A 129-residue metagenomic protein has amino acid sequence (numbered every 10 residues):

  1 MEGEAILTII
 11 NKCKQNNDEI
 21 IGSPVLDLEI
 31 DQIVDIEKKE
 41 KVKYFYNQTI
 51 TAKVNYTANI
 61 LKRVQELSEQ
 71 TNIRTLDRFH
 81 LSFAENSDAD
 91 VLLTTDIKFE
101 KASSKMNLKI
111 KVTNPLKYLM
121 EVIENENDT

Functional and structural regions predicted by a protein language model:
M1-G22, Q32-E40, L108-K109, L119-E121 (+1 more regions): Short, well-structured N-terminal submotif of metal-dependent ribonuclease cores
G3, K12, E69-Q70, L81 (+1 more regions): Acidic, PIN/NYN-like endoribonuclease modules and their adjacent C-terminal/linker elements
N16-E19, I50-A52, S87-V91: Short active-site oxyanion
V25-E29, T49-T71: Acidic catalytic patch
L26, I60, H80, K98-F99: Alpha-helix capping/helix-boundary segments
D31-Q32, K62, E100-K101: Alpha-helical elements of the RecA-like P-loop NTPase motor core of helicases
Y44: An acidic/histidine-cluster motif and surrounding catalytic segment that typifies divalent-metal-assisted enzyme active
N55, T75-R78, T94: Short beta-strand scaffold positions
